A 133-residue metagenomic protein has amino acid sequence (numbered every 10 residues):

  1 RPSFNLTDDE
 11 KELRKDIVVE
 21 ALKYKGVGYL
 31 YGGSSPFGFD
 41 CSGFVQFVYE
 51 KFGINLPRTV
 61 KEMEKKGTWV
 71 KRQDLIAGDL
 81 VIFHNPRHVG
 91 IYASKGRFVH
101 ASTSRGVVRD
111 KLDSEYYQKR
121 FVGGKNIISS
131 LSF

Functional and structural regions predicted by a protein language model:
R1-Y29: Long, low-complexity, intrinsically disordered polar/charged segments
P2-E12, I54, V60-E62, W69-V70 (+2 more regions): Aromatic- and glycine-rich peptidoglycan recognition patches
R14-V18, L22, S42-Q46, F121: Extracytoplasmic/secreted envelope proteins and their assembly/folding machinery, especially bacterial periplasmic
K23, V27-A77, S129: Catalytic cysteine-centered active-site loop
A77-G78, R87-V89: Short, surface-exposed beta-edge/turn micro-motifs
G78-D79, G96: Structural motif
